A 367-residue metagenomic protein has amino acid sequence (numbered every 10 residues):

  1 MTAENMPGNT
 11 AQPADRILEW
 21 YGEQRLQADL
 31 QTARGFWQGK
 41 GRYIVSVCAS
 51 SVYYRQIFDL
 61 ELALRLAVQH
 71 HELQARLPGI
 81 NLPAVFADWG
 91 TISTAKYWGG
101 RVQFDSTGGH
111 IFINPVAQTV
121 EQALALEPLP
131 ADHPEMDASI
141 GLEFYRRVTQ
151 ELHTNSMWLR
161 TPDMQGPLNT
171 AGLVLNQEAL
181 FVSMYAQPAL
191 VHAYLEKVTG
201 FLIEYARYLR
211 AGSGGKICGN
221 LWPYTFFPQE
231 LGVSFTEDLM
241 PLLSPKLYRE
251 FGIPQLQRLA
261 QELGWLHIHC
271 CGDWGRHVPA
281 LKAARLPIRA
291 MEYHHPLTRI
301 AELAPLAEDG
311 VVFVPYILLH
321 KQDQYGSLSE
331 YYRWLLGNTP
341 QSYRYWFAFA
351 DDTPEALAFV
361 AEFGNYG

Functional and structural regions predicted by a protein language model:
M1-I57, N81-F86, H133-G367: Active-site loop segments of alpha/beta catalytic cores
M6, Y97-W98, T107, I217: Intrinsically disordered, low-complexity segments enriched in small/polar residues
R42-R101: An N-terminal, globular interaction/scaffold subdomain
R101-L124, P228-L242: Aromatic- and acidic-residue-enriched carbohydrate-binding clefts of CAZyme catalytic domains
T107-R147: A gly/proline- and charged-residue-enriched helix-loop-helix capping module
